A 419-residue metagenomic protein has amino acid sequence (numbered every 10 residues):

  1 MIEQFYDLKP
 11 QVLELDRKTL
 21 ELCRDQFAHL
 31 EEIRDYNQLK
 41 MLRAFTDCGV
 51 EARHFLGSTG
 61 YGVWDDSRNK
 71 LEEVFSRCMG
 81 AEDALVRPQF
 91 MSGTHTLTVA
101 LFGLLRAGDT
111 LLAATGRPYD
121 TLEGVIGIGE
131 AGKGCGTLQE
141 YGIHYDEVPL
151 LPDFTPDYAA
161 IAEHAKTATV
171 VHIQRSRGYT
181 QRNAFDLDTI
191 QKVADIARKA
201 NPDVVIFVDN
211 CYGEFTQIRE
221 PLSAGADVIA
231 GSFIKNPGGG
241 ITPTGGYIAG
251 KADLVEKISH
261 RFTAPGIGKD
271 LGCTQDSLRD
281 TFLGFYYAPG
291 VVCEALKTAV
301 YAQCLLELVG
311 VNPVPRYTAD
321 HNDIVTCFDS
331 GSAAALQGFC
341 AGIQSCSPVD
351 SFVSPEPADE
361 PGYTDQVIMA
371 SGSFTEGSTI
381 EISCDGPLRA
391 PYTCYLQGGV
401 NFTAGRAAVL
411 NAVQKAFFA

Functional and structural regions predicted by a protein language model:
I2-R24, E31, M41-H54, V63 (+7 more regions): Conserved PLP-enzyme active-site core in the AAT-like
H54, S58-T59, L85-P88, I324-D329: Short glycine-rich or small-residue beta-strand-to-loop segments that form or flank ligand, phosphate, metal/Fe-S
Y61-S67: N-terminal small-domain helix-loop-helix segment of the aminotransferase-like
E307-A419: Conserved C-terminal alpha-helix-loop-beta "cap" of PLP-dependent enzymes that closes/shapes the active-site mouth
